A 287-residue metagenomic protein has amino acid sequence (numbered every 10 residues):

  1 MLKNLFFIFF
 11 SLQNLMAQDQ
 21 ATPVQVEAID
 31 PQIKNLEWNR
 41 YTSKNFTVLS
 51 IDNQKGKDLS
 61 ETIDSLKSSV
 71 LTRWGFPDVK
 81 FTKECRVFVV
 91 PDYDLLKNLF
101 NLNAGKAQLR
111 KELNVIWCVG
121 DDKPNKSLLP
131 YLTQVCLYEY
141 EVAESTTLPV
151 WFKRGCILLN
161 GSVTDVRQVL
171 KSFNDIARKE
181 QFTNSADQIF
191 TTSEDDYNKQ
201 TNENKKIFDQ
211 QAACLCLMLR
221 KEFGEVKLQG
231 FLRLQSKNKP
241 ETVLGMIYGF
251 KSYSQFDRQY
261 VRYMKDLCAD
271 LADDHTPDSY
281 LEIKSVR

Functional and structural regions predicted by a protein language model:
N4-Q13: Sec-dependent N-terminal signal peptides
F9-F10, V48, C118, I157: Alpha-helix C-terminal capping segments
L12-Q20: Bacterial Sec-dependent signal peptides at the C-terminal "C-region" and cleavage site
D19-E144, P149, P240-G245: Juxtacatalytic substrate-recognition/specificity segment
Q25-V26, Q108-E112, I116, K123 (+1 more regions): Acidic/His/Gly-enriched intrinsically disordered linker/tail segments that often contain short helix/coil "MoRF-like"
